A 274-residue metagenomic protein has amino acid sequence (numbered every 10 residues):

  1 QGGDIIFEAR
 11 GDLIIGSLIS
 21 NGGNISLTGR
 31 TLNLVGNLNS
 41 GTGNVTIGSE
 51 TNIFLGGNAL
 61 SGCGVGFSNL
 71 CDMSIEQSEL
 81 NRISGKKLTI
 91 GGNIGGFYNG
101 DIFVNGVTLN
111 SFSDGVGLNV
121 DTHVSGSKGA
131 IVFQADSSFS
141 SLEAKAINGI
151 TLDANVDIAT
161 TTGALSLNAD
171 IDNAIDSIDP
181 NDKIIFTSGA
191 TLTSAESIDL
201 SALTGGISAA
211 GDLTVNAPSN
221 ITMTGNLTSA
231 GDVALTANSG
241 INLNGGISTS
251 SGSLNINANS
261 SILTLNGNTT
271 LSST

Functional and structural regions predicted by a protein language model:
Q1-T274: Extracellular lectin-like interaction modules
